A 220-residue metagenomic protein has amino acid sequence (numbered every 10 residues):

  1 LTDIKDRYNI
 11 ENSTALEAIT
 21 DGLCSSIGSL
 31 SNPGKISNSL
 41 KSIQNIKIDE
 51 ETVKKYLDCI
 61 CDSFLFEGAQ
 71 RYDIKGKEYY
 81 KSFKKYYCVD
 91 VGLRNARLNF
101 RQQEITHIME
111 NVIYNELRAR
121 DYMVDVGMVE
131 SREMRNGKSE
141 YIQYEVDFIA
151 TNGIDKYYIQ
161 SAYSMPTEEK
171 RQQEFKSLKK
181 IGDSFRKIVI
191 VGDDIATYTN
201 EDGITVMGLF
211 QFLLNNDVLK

Functional and structural regions predicted by a protein language model:
L1-D62: Conserved helicase/translocase motor-coupling segment
T52-K220: A cross-kingdom feature that marks ATP-driven nucleic-acid transaction machinery
